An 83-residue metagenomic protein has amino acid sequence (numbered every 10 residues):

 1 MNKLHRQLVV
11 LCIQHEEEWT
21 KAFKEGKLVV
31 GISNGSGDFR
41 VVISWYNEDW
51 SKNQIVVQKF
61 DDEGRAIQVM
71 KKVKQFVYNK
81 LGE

Functional and structural regions predicted by a protein language model:
M1-G35, W50-I55, D62-E83: Negatively charged, low-complexity tracts enriched in Asp/Glu with abundant Ser/Thr
G37-S51: Short aromatic-glycine-(Arg/Gly/Cys) micro-motifs in beta-strand/loop hairpins
